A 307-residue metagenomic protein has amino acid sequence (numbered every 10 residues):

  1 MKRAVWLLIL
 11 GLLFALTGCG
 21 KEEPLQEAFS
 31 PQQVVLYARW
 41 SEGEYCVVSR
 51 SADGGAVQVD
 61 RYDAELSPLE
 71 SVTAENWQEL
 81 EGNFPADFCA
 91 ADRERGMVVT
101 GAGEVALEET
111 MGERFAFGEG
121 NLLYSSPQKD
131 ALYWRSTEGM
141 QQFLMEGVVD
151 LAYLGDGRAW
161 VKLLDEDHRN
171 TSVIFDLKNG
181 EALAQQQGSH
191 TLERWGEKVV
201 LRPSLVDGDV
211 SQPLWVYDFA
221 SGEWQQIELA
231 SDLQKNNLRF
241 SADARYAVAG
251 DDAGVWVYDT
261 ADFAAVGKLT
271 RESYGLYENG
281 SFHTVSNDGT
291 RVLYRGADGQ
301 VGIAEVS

Functional and structural regions predicted by a protein language model:
M1-V5: Positively charged n-region of N-terminal signal peptides that target proteins for export
A15-G18: C-terminal motif of bacterial Sec signal peptides marking the signal peptidase cleavage site
G20-F29, A56-T73, E94-T110, K129-E146 (+4 more regions): Surface-exposed loop/turn elements that mediate protein-protein interactions on large endomembrane-trafficking
K21-R50: N-terminal, intrinsically disordered, polar/charged segments of Gram-positive cell-envelope systems that serve as
Q32-E42, A74-A86, T110-E119, M145-G157 (+3 more regions): Repeated scaffold domains used in trafficking and secretory/extracellular systems, primarily beta-propellers
G43-S51, E81-D92, G96, A116-S126 (+4 more regions): Short beta-strand elements that form the blades of beta-propeller/WD-repeat-like and other beta-sheet-rich scaffold
S231-G254: Loop/turn-rich, solvent-exposed surfaces of beta-rich toroidal or solenoidal domains
N279-S307: Blade-level signature of beta-propeller repeat domains, shared across WD40, Kelch, NHL, RCC1 and BNR/Asp-box propellers
